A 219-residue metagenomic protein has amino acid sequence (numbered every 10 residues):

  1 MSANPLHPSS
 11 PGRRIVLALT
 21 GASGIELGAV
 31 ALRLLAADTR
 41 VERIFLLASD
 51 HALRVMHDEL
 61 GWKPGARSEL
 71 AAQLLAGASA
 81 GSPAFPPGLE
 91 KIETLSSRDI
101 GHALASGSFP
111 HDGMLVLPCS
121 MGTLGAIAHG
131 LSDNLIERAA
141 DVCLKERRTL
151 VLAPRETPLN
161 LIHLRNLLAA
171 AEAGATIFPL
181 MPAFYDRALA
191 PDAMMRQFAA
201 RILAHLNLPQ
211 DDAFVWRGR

Functional and structural regions predicted by a protein language model:
S2-L150, P158-R219: A cross-family phosphate/adenosyl-ligand binding-site feature
